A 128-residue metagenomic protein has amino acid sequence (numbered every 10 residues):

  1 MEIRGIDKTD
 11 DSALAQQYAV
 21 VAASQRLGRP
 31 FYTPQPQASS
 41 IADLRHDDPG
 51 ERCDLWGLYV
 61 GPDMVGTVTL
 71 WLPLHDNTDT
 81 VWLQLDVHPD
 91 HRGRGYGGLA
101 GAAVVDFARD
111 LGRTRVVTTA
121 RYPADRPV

Functional and structural regions predicted by a protein language model:
M1-H46, G57: Short amphipathic alpha-helix that is part of the acyltransferase structural core
R52-V68, L99: Conserved beta-hairpin
L72-L74: A short acidic/small-residue loop/turn micro-motif
T80, A108-P127: Conserved GNAT acetyl-CoA-binding A-motif
W82-G93, Y122: A short, internal acetyl-CoA/4′-phosphopantetheine-binding micro-motif in the GNAT/acyltransferase core
G93-D110: Conserved acetyl-CoA-binding loop-helix of GNAT-fold acetyltransferases
